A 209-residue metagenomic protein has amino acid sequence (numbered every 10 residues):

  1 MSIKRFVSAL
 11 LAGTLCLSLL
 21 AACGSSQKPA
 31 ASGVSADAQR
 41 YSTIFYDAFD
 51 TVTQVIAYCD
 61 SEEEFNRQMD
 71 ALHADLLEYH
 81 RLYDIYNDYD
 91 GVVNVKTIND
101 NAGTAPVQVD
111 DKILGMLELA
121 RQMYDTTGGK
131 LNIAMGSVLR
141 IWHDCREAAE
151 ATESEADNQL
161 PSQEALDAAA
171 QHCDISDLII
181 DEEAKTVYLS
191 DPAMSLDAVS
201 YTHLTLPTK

Functional and structural regions predicted by a protein language model:
M1-L10: Bacterial N-terminal signal peptides that target proteins for export
S2-I3, S26, P207: Generic N-terminal leader/processing signal
C16-L19, C23-V199: A contiguous, well-ordered beta/alpha segment that forms the leading edge of an enzyme domain
T202-T208: Conserved small/polar residues in nucleotide/adenosyl-binding loops
